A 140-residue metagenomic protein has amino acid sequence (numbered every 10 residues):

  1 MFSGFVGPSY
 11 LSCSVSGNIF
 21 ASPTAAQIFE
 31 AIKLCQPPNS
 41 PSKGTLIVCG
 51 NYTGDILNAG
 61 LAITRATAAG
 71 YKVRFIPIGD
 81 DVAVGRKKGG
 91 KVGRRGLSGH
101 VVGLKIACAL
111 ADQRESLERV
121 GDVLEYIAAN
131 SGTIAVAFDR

Functional and structural regions predicted by a protein language model:
M1, I28-F29, G54-L61, A83-R86: Short glycine/serine/threonine-rich phosphate/pyrophosphate-binding segments that cradle anionic phosphate groups
M1, L11-S14, N18, S42-T53 (+3 more regions): Short glycine-rich or small-residue beta-strand-to-loop segments that form or flank ligand, phosphate, metal/Fe-S
F2-S42: Glycine-rich oxoanion-binding loops at beta->alpha junctions
V6-G7, V15, P38-T45, A69-V73 (+2 more regions): Short coil/turn connectors at secondary-structure junctions
G7-L11, A26-K33, G60-T67, V101-C108 (+1 more regions): Predominant activation on well-ordered alpha-helical scaffold segments within soluble catalytic domains
S14-V15, I19, T67-G99: Short, acidic/small-residue loops that bind anionic groups at enzyme active sites
Q36-L46, G93-G103: A polyampholytic, Gly/Pro-enriched intrinsically disordered region
V84-R94, H100, L104-R140: Internal, active-site/partner-interface "lid" segment
